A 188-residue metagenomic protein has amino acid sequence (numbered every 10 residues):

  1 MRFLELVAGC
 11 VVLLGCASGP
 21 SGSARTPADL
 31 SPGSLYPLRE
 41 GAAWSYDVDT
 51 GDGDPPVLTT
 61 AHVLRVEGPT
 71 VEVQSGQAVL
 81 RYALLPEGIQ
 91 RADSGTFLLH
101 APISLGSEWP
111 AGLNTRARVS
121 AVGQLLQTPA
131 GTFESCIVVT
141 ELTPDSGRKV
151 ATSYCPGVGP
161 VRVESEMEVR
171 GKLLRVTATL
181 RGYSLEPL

Functional and structural regions predicted by a protein language model:
M1-L14: Sec-dependent bacterial lipoprotein signal peptides
A17-L188: Conserved functional acidic sites
